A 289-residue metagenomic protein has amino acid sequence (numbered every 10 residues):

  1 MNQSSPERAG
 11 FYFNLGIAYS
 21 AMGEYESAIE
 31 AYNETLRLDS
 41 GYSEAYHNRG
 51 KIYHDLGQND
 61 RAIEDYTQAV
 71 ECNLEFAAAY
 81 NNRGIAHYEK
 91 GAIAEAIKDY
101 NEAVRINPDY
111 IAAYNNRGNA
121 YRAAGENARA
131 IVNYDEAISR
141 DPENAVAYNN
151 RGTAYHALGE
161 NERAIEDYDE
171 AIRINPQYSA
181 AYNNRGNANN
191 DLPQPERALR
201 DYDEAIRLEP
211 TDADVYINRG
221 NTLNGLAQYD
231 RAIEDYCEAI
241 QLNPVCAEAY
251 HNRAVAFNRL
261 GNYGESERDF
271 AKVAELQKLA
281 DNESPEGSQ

Functional and structural regions predicted by a protein language model:
M1-Q289: Alpha-helical tetratricopeptide repeat
